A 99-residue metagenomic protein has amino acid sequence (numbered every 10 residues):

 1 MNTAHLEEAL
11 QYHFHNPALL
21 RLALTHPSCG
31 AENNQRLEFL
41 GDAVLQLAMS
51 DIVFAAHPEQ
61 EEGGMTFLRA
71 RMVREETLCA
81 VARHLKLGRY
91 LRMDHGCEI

Functional and structural regions predicted by a protein language model:
M1-I99: RNase III-family endoribonuclease catalytic core
